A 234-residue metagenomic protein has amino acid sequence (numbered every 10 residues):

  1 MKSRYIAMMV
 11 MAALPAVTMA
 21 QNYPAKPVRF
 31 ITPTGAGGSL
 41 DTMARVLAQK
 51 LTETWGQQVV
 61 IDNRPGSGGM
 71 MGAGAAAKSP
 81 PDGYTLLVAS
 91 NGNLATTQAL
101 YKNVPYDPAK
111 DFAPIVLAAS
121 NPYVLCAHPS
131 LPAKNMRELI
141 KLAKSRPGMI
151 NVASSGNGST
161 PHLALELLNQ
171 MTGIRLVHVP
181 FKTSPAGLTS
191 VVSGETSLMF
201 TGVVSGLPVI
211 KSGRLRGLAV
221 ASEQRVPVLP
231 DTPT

Functional and structural regions predicted by a protein language model:
L14-A20: Sec/Tat signal peptide C-region and signal peptidase I cleavage site
K26-G35, V59-V60, T85, A113 (+1 more regions): Short, well-ordered beta-strand elements
F30-M43, P65-S67, S154-T160: Extracytoplasmic "Venus flytrap"
G37-G56, H162-Q170: Short, polar/charged alpha-helical segment
M71-P81, L167-M171, P185-T196, V204-S212: Short helices/loops that flank or line small-molecule/ion binding pockets
K78-Y84, A99-A186, L198: Hinge/capping helix and adjacent helix->loop/strand transition within the periplasmic-binding protein
V88-N93, T183-S184, T201-G206, A221-E223: Beta->alpha turn/N-cap motifs
S120, K134, G206-T234: C-terminal lobe and pocket-closing loops of periplasmic/extracytoplasmic Venus-flytrap solute-binding proteins
